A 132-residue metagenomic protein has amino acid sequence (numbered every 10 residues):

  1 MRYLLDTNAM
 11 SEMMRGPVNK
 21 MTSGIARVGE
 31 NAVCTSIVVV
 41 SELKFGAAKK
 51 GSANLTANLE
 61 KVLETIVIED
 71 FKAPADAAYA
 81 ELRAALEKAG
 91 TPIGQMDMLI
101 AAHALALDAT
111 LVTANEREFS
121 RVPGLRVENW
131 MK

Functional and structural regions predicted by a protein language model:
M1, A101, L105-K132: Acidic, PIN/NYN-like endoribonuclease modules and their adjacent C-terminal/linker elements
M1-T35, F45-L63, E81, K88: Short, well-structured N-terminal submotif of metal-dependent ribonuclease cores
D6-T7, L43, Y79, A104 (+1 more regions): Generic structural signal for small/hydrophobic residues in well-ordered secondary structure, especially within
A9-M10, V39, A75, I100 (+1 more regions): Alpha-helix capping/helix-boundary segments
M10-S11, S41-K44, E69, S120 (+1 more regions): Nucleotide phosphate-binding site architecture
V67-A114: Active-site neighborhoods of divalent-metal-dependent phosphate/nucleic-acid chemistry enzymes
